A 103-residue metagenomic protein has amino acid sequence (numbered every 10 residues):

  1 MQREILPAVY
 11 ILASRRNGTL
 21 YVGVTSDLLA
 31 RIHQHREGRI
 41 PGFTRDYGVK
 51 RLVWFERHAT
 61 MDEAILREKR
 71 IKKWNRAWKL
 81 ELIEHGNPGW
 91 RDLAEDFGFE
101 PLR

Functional and structural regions predicted by a protein language model:
M1-P41, R45-R57, D62-K69, G86-P88 (+1 more regions): GIY-YIG nuclease catalytic motif and its immediate N-terminal context
L66-E84: An amphipathic, aromatic/His-enriched active-site/gating alpha helix that lines ligand/cofactor pockets
